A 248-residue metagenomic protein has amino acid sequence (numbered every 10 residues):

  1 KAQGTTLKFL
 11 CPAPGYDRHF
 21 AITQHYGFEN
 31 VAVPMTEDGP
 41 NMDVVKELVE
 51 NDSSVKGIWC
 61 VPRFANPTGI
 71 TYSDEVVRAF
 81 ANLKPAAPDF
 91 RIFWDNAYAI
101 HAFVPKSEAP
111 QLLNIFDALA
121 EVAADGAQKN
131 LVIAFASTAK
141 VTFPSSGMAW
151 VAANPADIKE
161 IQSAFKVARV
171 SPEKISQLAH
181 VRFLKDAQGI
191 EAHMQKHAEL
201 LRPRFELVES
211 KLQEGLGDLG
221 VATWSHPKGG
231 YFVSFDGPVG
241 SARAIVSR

Functional and structural regions predicted by a protein language model:
K1-R248: PLP-dependent class I/II
